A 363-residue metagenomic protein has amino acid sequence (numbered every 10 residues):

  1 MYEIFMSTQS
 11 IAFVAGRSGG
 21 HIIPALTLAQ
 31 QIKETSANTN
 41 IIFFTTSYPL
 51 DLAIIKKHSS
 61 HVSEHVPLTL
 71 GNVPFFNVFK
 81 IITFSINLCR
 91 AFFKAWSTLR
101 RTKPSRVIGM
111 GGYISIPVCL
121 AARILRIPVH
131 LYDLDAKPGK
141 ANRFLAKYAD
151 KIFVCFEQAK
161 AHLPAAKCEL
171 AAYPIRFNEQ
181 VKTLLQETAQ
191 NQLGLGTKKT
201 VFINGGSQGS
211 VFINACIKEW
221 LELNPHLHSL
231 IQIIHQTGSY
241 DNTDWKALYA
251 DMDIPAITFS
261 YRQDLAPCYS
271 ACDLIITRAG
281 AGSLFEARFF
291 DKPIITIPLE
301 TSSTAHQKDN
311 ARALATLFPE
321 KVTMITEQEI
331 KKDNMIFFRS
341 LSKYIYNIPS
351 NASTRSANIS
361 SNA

Functional and structural regions predicted by a protein language model:
T8-S18, T35-N87, A171, S239 (+1 more regions): Conserved nucleotide-sugar phosphate-binding/catalytic loop shared by glycosyltransferases and other
T39, V62-S63, R123-E187: Active-site-proximal region of nucleotide-activated glycan assembly enzymes, centered on histidine/acidic-rich loops
F44, P49, A53-S59, L184-L274 (+3 more regions): Donor-nucleotide binding loops and adjacent catalytic segments primarily of GT-B fold Leloir glycosyltransferases
P74-R106, I124: An amphipathic, basic-hydrophobic alpha-helix
P104-R106, S270-L284: Acidic donor-binding loop of glycosyltransferase active sites
R126, C272-D273, D291-P293: A short alpha->beta transition loop at the rim of the catalytic pocket in nucleotide-sugar-dependent
K182-L185, K321-V322, E329-N362: Conserved donor-nucleotide binding/catalytic region of nucleotide-linked donor-dependent transferases
L284, F289-K332: Catalytic binding pocket for nucleotide-activated donors in carbohydrate/polymer assembly enzymes
